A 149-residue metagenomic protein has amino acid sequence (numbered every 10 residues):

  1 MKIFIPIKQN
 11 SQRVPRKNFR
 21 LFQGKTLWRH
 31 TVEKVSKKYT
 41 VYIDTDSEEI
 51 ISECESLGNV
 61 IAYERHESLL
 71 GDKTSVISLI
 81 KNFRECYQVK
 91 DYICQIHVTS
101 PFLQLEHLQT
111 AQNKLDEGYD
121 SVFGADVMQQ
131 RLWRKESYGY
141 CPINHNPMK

Functional and structural regions predicted by a protein language model:
M1-F4, K38, E85, V89 (+1 more regions): Catalytic phosphate/metal-binding cores of nucleic-acid and nucleotide-processing enzymes, i.e., regions that mediate
K2-T45: N-terminal glycine-rich phosphate-binding loop and ensuing alpha1 helix
I7, T45, H97, F123-A125: Short beta-strand/turn micro-motifs composed of small residues that flank or help shape donor/cofactor-binding pockets
Y39-V41, Y92, D120: Residues at the starts of beta-strands that form the adenosine-phosphate
T45-I50, M128-Q129: Short, polar loop motifs at secondary-structure junctions
E48-C94, F102-T110: Short phosphate-binding loop-to-helix
S78, S100-K149: Conserved core of the sugar-phosphate nucleotidyltransferase
